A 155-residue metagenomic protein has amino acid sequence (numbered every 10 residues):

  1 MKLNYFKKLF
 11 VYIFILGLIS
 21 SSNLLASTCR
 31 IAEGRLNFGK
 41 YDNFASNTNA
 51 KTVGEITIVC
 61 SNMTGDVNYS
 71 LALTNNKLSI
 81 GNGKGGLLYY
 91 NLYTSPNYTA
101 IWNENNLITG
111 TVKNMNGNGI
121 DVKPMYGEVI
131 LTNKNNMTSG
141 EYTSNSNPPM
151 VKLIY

Functional and structural regions predicted by a protein language model:
K2-V11: Bacterial N-terminal signal peptides that target proteins for export
S21-S22: N-terminal signal peptide c-region/cleavage motif recognized by signal peptidases
L25-K84, T111-Y155: N-terminal small/polar-rich segments of proteins
I31-A32, K84, T94, Y98-I108: Short beta-strand and strand-turn-strand segments in soluble, beta-rich domains
A72-T74, N91-S95: Predominantly extracellular/luminal cell-surface or secreted proteins
G86-Y90: Glycan-recognition/cleft segments
